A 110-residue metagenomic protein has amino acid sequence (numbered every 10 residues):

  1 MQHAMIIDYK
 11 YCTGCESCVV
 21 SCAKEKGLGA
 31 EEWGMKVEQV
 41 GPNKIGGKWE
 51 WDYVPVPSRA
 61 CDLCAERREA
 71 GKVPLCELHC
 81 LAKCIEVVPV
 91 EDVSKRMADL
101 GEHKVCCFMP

Functional and structural regions predicted by a protein language model:
M1-P110: Non-ligating segments of multi-cofactor redox enzymes
